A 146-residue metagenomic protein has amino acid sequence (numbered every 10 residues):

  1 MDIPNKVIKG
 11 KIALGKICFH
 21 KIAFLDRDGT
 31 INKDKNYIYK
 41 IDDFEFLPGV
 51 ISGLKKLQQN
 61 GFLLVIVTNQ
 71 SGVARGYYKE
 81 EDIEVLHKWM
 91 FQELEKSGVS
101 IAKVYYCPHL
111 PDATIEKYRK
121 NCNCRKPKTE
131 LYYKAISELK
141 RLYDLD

Functional and structural regions predicted by a protein language model:
M1-L25: Non-catalytic pre-domain segments flanking phosphatase-related domains
I17-D34, T68: Asp-based phosphoryl-transfer active-site loop
K35-L54: Basic, amphipathic juxtamembrane/active-site segments that coordinate anionic phosphate or diphosphate groups
D42-D43, G76-E81, R119: Short, solvent-exposed loop/turn segments at secondary-structure boundaries
V50, L54-M90, S100-A113: Substrate-recognition element of Asp-dependent hydrolases with the DxDx(T/V) motif
M90-E95, I136, K140: Conserved hydrophobic residues forming the short capping helix/wall of the S-adenosyl-L-methionine
C107-P127: Glycine/Thr-rich beta-alpha phosphate-binding loop at enzyme active sites
K120-D146: Conserved Lys-Pro-Asp/Glu-containing loop-to-beta segment of HAD-superfamily phosphomonoesterases, centered on
